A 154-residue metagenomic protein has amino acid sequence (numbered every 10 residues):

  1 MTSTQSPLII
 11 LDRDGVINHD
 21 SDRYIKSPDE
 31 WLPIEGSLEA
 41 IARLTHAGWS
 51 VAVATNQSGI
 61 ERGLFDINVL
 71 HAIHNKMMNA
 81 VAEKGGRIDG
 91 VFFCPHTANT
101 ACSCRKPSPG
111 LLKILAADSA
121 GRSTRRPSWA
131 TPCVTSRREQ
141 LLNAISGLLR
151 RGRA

Functional and structural regions predicted by a protein language model:
T2-A52: Active-site neighborhood of HAD-like aspartate-dependent phosphohydrolases
T2-T4, L115-R125: Glycine-rich phosphate-binding loop signature in dinucleotide/nucleotide-binding domains
S37, I41-H74, R87-T100: Substrate-recognition element of Asp-dependent hydrolases with the DxDx(T/V) motif
A42-H46, A82, Q140: Anion (oxyanion) recognition and catalysis
G63-M78, C102-A117: Short, electropositive alpha-helical surface patch
V81-R87, A120: Short helix-capping segments at alpha-helix termini
I88-G90, S123-R126: Short acidic capping loops at alpha-helix termini that bridge into adjacent secondary structure
S128-A154: Acidic, Mg2+-coordinating phosphoryl-transfer loop and its flanking beta/alpha structural elements, shared across
